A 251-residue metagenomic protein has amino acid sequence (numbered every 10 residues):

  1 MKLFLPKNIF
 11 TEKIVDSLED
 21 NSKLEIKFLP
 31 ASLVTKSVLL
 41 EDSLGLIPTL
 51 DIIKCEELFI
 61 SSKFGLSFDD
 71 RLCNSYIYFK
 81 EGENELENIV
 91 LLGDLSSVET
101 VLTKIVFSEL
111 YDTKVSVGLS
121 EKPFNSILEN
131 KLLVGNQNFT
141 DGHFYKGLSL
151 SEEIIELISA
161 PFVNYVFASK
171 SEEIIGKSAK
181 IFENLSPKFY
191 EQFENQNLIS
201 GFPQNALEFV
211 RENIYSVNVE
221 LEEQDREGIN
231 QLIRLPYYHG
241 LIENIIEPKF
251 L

Functional and structural regions predicted by a protein language model:
M1-D20, L72-L128, E227: Bilobed "Venus flytrap"/periplasmic-binding protein-like clamshell domains and structurally analogous long
F4, D42-T49, E129-G135: Paired acidic/hydrophobic, glycine-rich loop segments that form the ligand-binding mouth/hinge of periplasmic-binding
E12-L86, L95, E99: Short, glycine-/small- and polar/acidic-enriched structural segments that line small-molecule recognition paths
E25-L29, S116-S120, I246-P248: General small-molecule cofactor/ligand-binding pocket signal
S37-L40, N125, P236: Hydrophobic residues within well-ordered alpha-helices
G118-S200: Pocket-lining segment of extracytoplasmic ligand-binding domains
I174-H239: Secondary-structure end/capping motifs
L241-L251: Long, low-complexity C-terminal extensions of enzymes
